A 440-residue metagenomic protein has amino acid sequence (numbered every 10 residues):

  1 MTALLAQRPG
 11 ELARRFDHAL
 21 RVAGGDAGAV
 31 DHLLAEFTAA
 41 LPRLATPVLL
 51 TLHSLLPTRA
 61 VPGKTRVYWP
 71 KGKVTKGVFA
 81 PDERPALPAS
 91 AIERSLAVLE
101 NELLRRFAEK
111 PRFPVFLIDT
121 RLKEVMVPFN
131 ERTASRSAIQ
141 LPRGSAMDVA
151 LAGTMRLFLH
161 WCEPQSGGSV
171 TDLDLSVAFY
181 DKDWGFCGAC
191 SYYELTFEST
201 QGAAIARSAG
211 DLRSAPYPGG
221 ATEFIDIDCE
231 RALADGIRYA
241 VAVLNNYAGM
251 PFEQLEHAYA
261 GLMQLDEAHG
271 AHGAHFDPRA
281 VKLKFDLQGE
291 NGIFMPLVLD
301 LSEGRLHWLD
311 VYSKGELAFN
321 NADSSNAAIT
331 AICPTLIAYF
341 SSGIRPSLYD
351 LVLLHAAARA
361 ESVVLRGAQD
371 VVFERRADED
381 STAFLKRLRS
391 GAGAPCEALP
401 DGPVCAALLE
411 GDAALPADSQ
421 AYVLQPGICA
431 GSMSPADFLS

Functional and structural regions predicted by a protein language model:
M1-S440: Intrinsic-disorder/low-complexity signal
